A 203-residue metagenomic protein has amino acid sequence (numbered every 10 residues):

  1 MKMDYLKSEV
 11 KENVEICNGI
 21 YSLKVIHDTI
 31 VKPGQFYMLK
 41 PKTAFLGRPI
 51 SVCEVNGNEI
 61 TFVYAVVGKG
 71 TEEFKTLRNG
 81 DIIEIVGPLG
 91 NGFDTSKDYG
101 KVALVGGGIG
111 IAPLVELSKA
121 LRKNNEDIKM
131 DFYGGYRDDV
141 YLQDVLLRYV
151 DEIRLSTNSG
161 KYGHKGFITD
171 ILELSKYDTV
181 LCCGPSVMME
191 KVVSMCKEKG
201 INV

Functional and structural regions predicted by a protein language model:
K2-N79: Ferredoxin-reductase
K69-V203: FNR/FR-type flavoprotein reductase catalytic core
